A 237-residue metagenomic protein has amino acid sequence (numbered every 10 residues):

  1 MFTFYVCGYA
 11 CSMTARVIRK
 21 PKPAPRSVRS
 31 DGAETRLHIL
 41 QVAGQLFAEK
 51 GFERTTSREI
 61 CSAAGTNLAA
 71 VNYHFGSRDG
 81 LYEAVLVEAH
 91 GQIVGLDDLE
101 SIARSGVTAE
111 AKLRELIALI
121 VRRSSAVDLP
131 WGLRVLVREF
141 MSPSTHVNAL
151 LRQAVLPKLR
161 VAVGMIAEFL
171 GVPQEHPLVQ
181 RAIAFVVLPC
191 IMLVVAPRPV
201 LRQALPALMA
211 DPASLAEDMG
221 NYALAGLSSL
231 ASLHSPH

Functional and structural regions predicted by a protein language model:
M1-E34, Q45, P199, L233-H237: N-terminal intrinsically disordered/low-complexity leader segments
H38, L46-G80, A84, E88: Helix-turn-helix
L40, E110-I117, I183, P212-L224: Short, amphipathic alpha-helical "lid/cap" segments that border enzyme active or binding sites
R78, V85, A89, D128 (+3 more regions): Hydrophobic/aromatic residues within well-ordered alpha-helical segments
I93-E100, R104, V121-V161, A207-A213: Short secondary-structure transition hinges
D98-P130, H176-V186: Hydrophobic alpha-helical connector segments
I120, L133-F140, V186, C190 (+2 more regions): Short alpha-helical scaffolding segments that buttress acidic/His motifs in well-ordered protein cores
N148-L156, E168-G220, L230-H237: Hydrophobic/aromatic-rich alpha-helical bundle segments in the mid-to-C-terminal region
